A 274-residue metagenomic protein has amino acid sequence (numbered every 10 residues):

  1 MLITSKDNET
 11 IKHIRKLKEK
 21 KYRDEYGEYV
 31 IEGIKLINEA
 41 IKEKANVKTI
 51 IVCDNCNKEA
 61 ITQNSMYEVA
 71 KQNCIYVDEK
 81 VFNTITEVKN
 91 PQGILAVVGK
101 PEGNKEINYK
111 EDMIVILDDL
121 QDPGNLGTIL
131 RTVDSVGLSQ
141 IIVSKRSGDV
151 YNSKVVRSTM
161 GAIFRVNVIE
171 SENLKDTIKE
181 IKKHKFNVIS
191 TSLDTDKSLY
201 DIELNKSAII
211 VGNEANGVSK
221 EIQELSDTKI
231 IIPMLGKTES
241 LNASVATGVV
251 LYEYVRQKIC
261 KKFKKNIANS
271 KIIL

Functional and structural regions predicted by a protein language model:
M1-L274: Post-transcriptional modification and biogenesis factors for structured RNAs of the translation apparatus
